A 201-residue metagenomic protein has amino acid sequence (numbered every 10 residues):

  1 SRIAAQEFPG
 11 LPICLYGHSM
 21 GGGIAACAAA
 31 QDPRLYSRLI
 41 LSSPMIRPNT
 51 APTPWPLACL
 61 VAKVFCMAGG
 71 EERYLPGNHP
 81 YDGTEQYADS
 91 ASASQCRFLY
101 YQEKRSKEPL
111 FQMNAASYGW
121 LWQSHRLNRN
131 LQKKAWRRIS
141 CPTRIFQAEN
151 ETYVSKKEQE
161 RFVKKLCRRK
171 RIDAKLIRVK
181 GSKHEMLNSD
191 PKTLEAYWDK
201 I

Functional and structural regions predicted by a protein language model:
S1-L11: Conserved acidic catalytic loop of the alpha/beta-hydrolase fold
G17-G22, A148: Conserved alpha/beta-hydrolase "nucleophile elbow" surrounding the catalytic nucleophile
M20, A25-Q112: Alpha/beta-hydrolase-fold enzymes
I139, I145-Q147: Short beta-strand/loop motif that positions the catalytic acidic residue of the alpha/beta-hydrolase fold
C141, S155-K165: Short alpha-helix in the alpha/beta-hydrolase fold that links the catalytic acid
N150-V154: Acidic catalytic loop of the alpha/beta-hydrolase fold
K164-E185: Catalytic histidine neighborhood in serine/cysteine hydrolases with alpha/beta-hydrolase-type architecture
S182-E195: Catalytic histidine-centered segment of alpha/beta-hydrolase-like enzymes
